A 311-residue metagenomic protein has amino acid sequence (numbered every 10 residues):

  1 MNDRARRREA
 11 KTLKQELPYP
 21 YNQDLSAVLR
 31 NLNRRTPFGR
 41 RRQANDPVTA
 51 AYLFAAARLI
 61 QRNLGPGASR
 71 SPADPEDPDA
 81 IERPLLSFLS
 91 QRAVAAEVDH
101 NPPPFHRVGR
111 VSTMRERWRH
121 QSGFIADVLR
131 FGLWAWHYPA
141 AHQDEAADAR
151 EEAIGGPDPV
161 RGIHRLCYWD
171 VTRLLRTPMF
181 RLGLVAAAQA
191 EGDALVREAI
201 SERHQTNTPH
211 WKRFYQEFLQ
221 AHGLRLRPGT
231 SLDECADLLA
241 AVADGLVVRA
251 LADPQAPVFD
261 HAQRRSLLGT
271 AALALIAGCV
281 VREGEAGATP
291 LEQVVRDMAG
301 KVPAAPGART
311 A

Functional and structural regions predicted by a protein language model:
N2-R7, K11, Y19-F88, F105-V108: Basic, helix-initiating cap at the start of DNA-binding domains
N2-T36, Q216-Q220, D237, G245-A311: C-terminal peripheral helix-coil segments that are non-catalytic and often amphipathic
S26-R35, R130-I154: Short, flexible helix-coil linker/hinge segments at the edges of structured domains or between repeats
L53-A57, R115-E145: An amphipathic alpha-helix adjacent to DNA-recognition modules
I81-R130: Helix-turn-helix
V111, K212, G229-A240, D244: Short, well-structured alpha-helical segments
P139-P178, A236: Hydrophobic alpha-helical connector segments
R161, R173, T177, R181-V185 (+2 more regions): Amphipathic alpha-helical packing segments from all-alpha helical-bundle domains
